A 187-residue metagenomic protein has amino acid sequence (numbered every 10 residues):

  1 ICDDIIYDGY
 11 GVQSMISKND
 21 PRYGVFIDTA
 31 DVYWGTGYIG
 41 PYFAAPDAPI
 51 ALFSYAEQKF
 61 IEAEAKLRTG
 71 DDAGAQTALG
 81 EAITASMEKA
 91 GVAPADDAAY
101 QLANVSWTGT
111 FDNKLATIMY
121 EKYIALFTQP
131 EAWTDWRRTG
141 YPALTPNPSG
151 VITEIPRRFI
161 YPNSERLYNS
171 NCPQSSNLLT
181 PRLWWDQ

Functional and structural regions predicted by a protein language model:
I1-E62, R68, Q76-A125, P130-W133: Hydrophobic-face positions in mid-chain alpha helices that act as interaction patches
M87, P94, L102-Q187: C-terminal functional modules
